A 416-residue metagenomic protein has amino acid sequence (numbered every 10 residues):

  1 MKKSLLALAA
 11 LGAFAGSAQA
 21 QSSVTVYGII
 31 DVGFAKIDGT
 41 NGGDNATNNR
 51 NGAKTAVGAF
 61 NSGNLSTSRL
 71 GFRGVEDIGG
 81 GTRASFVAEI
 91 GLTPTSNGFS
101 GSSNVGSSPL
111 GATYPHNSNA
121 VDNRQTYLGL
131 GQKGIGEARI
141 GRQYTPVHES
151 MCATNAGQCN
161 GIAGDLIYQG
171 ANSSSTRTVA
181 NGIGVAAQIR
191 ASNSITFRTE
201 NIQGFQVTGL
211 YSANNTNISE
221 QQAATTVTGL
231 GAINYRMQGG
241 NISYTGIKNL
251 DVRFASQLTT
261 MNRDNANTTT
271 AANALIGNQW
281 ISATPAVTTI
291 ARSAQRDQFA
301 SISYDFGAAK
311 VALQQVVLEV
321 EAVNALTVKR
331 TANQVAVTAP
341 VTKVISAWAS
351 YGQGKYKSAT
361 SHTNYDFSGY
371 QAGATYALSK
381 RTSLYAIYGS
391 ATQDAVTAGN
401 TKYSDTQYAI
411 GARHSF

Functional and structural regions predicted by a protein language model:
M1-Q21: Gram-negative bacterial Sec-dependent N-terminal signal peptides
S4, K54, G58, G63-S68 (+7 more regions): Residues that define the transmembrane beta-barrel architecture of outer-membrane proteins
S4, S22-G28, E76, G80-A84 (+11 more regions): Outer-envelope beta-barrel architecture signal
A9, G71-R73, Y127-L130, T196-R198 (+6 more regions): Outer-membrane beta-barrel architecture
S22-F34, T55-N214, S243-I247: Outer membrane beta-barrel
G28-K36, A88-I90, R142, G209-A213 (+6 more regions): Transmembrane beta-barrel strands of outer-membrane/channel proteins
I202, Y376-L378, Y403-F416: Outer-membrane beta-barrel "beta-signal"
I233-Y235, G239-Q371, Y376: Detector for outer-membrane/organellar transmembrane beta-barrel domains, recognizing the amphipathic beta-strand
